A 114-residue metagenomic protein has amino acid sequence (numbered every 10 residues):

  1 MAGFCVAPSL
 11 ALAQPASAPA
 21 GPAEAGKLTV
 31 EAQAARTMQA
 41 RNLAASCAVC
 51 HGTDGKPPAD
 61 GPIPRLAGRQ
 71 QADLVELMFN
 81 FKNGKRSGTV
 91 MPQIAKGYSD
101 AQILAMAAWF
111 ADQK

Functional and structural regions predicted by a protein language model:
M1-S9: Bacterial N-terminal signal peptides
Q14-A20, E24, D60, V90-G97: Flexible linker/context regions in extracytoplasmic redox proteins
P15-A44: Electrostatic cytochrome c docking/interface patches
T37, G55-N83, P92, K96: Gly/Gly-Pro-rich "capping" loops immediately C-terminal to redox-active cysteine motifs in periplasmic/lumenal
A45-T53, M106: The canonical Cys-X-X-Cys-His
H51-K56, A111-D112: Detector for the c-type heme attachment site
K96-K114: C-terminal capping alpha-helices of c-type cytochrome domains
